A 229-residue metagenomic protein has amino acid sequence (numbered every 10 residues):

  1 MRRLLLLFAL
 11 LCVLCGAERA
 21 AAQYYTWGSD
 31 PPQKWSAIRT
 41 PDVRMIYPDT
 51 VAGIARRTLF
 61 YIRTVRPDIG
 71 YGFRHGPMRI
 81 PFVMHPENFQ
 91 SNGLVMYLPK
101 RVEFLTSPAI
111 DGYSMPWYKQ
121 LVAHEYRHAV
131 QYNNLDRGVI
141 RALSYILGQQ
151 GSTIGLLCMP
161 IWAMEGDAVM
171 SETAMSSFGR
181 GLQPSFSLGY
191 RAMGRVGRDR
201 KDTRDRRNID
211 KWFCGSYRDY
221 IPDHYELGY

Functional and structural regions predicted by a protein language model:
M1-L4, E18: Positively charged n-region of N-terminal signal peptides that target proteins for export
L7-C15: Bacterial N-terminal signal peptides
G16-A22: Sec/Tat signal peptide C-region and signal peptidase I cleavage site
A22-I154, P160: Juxtacatalytic substrate-recognition/specificity segment
D30, P116-L121, A129, N134-E226: Acidic/His/Gly-enriched intrinsically disordered linker/tail segments that often contain short helix/coil "MoRF-like"
